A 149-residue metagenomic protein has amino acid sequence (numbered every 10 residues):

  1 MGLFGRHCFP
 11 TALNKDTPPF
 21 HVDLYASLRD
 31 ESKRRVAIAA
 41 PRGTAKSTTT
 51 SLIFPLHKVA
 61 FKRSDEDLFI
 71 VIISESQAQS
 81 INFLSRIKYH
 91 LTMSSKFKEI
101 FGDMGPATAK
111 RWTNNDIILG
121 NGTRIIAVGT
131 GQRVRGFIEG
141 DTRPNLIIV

Functional and structural regions predicted by a protein language model:
M1-R35: Pre-P-loop entry segment of helicase/translocase ATPase cores
V22-R29, T48-A60: Contiguous, well-ordered alpha-helical segments that form the cores/surfaces of helical PPI scaffolds
K33-P55: Walker A/P-loop
R35-A37, F69-V71, L146: Residue-level preference for the first positions of well-ordered beta-strands
H57-L68, T92-S95: Post-Walker A helix-loop "phosphate-sensing" segment adjacent to the P-loop in P-loop NTPases
I73-G131: Conserved nucleotide-state-sensing and coupling region of NTP-binding domains
G129-T142: Switch II of P-loop NTPase G domains
T142-V149: SF2 helicase catalytic motif II
